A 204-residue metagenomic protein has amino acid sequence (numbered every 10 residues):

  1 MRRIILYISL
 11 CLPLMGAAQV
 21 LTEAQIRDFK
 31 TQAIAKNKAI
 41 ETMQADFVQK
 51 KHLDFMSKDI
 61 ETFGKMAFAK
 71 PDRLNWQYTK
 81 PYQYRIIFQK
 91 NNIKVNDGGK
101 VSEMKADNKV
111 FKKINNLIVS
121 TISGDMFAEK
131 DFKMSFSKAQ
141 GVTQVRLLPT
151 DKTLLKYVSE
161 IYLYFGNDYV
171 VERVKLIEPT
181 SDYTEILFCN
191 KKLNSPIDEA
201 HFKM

Functional and structural regions predicted by a protein language model:
I4-M15: Sec-dependent N-terminal signal peptides
G16-V48, H52-S57, K203-M204: N-terminal leader/targeting segments and the immediate start of mature chains
A45-F47, E61-F63, F88, F188: Extended beta-sheet lipid-handling architectures
K50, P71-R73, T79-P81, N91-I93 (+5 more regions): Solvent-exposed coil/turn segments that connect beta secondary-structure elements in extracytoplasmic/periplasmic
D54-F55, Y82-R85, K152-L155, V171: Short beta-strands and strand-coil junctions in structured, solvent-facing domains, enriched
K65-N116, T184: An acidic-aromatic
E103-V142: Flexible, surface-exposed loop/linker segments and immediately adjacent secondary-structure boundaries
F127-K133, K138-M204: Gly/Pro-enriched, hydrophobic low-complexity segments that function as extracytoplasmic propeptides/linkers
